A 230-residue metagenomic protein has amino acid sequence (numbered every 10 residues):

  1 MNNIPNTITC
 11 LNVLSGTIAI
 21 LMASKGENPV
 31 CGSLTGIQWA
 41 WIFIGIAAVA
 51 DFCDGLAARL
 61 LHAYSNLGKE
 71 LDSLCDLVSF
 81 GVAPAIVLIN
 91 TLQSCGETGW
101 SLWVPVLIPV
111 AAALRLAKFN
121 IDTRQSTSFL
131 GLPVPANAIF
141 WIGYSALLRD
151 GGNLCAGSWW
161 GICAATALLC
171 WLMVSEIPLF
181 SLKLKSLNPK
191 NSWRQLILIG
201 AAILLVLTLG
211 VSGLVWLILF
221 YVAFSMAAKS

Functional and structural regions predicted by a protein language model:
M1-F52: Topogenic membrane-insertion module of multi-pass membrane proteins
M1-V13, A57-L77, A117-A136, I177-W193 (+1 more regions): Interhelical loop and helix-boundary elements at the membrane-water interface of polytopic inner-membrane proteins
T7-T9, T35, I42, L60-L116: Multi-pass membrane catalytic core of lipid/isoprenoid biosynthesis enzymes
I8, A40-A47, V104-A111, N137 (+3 more regions): Hydrophobic alpha-helical transmembrane segments of polytopic
T17-S24, G81-T91, I139-L147: Membrane-interfacial alpha-helical segments at the cytosolic side of multi-pass membrane proteins
G26-I37, L92-S101, R149-G157: Short helix-coil transition/hinge motifs at the ends and kinks of transmembrane helices, capturing the brief
C53-R59, L107-N120, W159-P178: Hydrophobic, membrane-facing alpha-helical anchors
L130-S230: C-terminal membrane-associated helical module and adjoining short loops/tails
